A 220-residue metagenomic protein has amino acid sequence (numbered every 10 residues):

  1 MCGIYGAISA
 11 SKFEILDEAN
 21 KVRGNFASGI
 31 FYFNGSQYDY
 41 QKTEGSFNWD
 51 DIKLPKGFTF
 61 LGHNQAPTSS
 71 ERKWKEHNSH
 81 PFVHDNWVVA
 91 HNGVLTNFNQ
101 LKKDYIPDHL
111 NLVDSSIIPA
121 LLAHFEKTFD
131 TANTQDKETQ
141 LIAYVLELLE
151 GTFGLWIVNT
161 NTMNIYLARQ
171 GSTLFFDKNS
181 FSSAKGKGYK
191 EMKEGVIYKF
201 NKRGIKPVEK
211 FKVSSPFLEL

Functional and structural regions predicted by a protein language model:
M1-L220: N-terminal segments that mediate ammonia production and transfer in glutamine-dependent amidotransferase systems
